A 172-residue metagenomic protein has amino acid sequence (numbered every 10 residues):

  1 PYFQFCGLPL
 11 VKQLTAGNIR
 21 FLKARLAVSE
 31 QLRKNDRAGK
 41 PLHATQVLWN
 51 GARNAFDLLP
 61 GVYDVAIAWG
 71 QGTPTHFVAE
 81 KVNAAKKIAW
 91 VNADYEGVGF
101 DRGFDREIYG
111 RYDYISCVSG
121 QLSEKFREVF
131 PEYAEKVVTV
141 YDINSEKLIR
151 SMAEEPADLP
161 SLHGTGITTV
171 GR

Functional and structural regions predicted by a protein language model:
F5-L8, G97-F104, L148-R150: Short, charged, surface-exposed secondary-structure boundary motifs
K12-A16, R20-V62: An amphipathic, basic-hydrophobic alpha-helix
N50-Y63, P74, D94-C117, L122: Membrane-proximal helix-turn-helix segments that form the acceptor-binding/catalytic region of lipid-linked
D64-V65, K86, Y114, G166: Structural motif
V65-G70, H76-Y95: Active-site proximal beta-strand in glycosyltransferases
Q71, A93, D142, T169-R172: Conserved donor-binding loops in enzymes that form glycosidic bonds
K86-N92, E96, G110-S151: Donor nucleotide-sugar binding/catalytic pocket of nucleotide-sugar-dependent glycosyltransferases
A157-R172: Conserved donor-binding/catalytic core segment of Leloir-type glycosyltransferases
